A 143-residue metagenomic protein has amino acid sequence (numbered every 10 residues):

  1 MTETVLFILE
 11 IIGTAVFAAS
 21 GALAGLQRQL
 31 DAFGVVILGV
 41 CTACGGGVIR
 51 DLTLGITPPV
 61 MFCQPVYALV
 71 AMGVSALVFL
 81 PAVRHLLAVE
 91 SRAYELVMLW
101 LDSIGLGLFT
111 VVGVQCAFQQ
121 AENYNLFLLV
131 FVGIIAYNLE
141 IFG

Functional and structural regions predicted by a protein language model:
M1-L6, L52-C63, V112-L128: Helix-coil boundary and interhelical linker segments in multi-pass alpha-helical membrane proteins
F7-S20, I37-C41: The first (N-terminal) embedded transmembrane alpha-helix
I8, F33-I37, P65-M72, W100 (+1 more regions): Hydrophobic alpha-helical transmembrane segments
A18-R28, D51, L77-R92, I141-G143: C-terminal ends of transmembrane helices
A22, I37-C41, V48-L54, F131-G143: Short, structured motif recognition centered on aromatic/hydrophobic residues
G39-G45, V97-V112, G133: Small-residue-rich segments of transmembrane alpha-helices in multi-pass membrane proteins, especially helix faces
V60-V83, W100-I104: Alpha-helical transmembrane-segment detector that highlights a single hydrophobic TM helix and its immediate
A88-W100, A121-I134: Internal alpha-helical transmembrane segments of multi-pass membrane proteins
